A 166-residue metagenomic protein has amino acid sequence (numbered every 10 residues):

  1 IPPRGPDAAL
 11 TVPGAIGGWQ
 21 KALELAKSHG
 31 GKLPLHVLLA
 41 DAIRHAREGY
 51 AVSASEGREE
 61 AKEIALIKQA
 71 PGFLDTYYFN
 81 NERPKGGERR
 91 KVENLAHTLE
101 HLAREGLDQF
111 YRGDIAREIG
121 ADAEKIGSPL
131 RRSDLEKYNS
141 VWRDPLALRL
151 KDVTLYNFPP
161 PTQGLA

Functional and structural regions predicted by a protein language model:
I1-A166: Feature marks proteins synthesized as precursors that undergo proteolytic processing into two chains
